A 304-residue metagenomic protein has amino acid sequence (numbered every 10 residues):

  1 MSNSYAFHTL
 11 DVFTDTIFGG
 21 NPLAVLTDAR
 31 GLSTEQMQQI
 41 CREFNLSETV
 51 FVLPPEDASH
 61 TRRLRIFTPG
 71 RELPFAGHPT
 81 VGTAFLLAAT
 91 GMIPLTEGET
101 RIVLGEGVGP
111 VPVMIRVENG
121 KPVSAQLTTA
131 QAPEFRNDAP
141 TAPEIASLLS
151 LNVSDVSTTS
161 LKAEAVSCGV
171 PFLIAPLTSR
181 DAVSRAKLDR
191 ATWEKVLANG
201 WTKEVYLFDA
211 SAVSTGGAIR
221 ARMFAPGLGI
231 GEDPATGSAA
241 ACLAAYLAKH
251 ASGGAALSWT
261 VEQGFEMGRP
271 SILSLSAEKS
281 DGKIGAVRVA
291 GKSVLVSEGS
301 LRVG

Functional and structural regions predicted by a protein language model:
M1-A76, V81-G304: Active-site proximal loop and beta-alpha junction motif in alpha/beta enzyme cores
